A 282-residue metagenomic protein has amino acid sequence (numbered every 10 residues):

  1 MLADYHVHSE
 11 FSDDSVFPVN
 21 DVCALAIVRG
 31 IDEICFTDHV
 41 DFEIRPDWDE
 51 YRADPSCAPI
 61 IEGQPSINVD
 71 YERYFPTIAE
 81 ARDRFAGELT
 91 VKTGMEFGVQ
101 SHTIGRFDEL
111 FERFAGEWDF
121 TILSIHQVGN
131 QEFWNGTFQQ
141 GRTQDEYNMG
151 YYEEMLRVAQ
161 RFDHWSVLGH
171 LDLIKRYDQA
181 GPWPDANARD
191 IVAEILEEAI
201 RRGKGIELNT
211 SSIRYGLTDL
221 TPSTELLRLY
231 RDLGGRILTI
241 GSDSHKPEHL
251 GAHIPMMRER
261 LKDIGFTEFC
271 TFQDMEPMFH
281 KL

Functional and structural regions predicted by a protein language model:
M1-S101, Y177, P182-A186, T210 (+3 more regions): An N-terminally biased module of ancient metal coordination in phosphate/nucleic-acid-related enzymes
M1-S9, V19-A24, G129, A159-Q160 (+2 more regions): Charged catalytic cores and adjacent phosphate/nucleic-acid-binding surfaces used for phosphate/nucleic-acid chemistry
I34, V91-T93, T121, I206 (+1 more regions): Hydrophobic/aromatic residues located in beta-strands of well-ordered beta-sheets within soluble catalytic
D38-H39, I125, D172, Q273: Residues that line or immediately flank small-molecule/substrate-binding pockets and catalytic motifs
W48-R202: Extended substrate/RNA-proximal surfaces in nucleic-acid metabolism proteins
